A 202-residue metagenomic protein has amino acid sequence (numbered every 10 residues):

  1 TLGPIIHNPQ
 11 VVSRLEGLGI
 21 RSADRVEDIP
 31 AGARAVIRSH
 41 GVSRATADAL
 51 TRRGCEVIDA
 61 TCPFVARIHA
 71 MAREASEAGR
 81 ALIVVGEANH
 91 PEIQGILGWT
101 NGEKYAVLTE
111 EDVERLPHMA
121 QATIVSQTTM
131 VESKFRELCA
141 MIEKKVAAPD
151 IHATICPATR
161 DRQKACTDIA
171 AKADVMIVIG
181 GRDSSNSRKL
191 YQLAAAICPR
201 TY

Functional and structural regions predicted by a protein language model:
T1-Y202: The feature marks the mature, well-folded catalytic cores of soluble enzymes
